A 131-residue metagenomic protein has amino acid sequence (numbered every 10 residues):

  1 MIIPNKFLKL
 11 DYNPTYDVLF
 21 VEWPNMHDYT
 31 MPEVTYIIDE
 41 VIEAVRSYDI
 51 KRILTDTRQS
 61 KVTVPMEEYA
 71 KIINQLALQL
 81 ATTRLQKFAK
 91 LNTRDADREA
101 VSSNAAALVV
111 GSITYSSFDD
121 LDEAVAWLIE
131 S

Functional and structural regions predicted by a protein language model:
I2-S131: Amphipathic, Lys/Arg-enriched alpha-helical "gate/interface" segment within cytosolic domains that mediates
